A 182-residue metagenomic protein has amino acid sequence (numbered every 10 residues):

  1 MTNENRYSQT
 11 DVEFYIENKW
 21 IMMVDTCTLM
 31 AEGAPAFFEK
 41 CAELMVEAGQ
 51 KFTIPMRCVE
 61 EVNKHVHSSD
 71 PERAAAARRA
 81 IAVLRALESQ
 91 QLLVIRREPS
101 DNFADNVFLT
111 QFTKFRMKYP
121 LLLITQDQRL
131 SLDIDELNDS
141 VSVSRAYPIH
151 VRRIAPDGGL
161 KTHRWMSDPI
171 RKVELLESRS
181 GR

Functional and structural regions predicted by a protein language model:
M1-W20, D101-A104, F115, Q126 (+1 more regions): Conserved, well-structured functional cores that handle cations and Mg-NTP chemistry
T2-E88: Domain-level signal for Mg2+-assisted phosphodiester chemistry and nucleotide/NA-binding surfaces in nucleic-acid
P71-R182: Nuclease catalytic cores that cleave nucleic-acid phosphodiester bonds, predominantly acidic two-metal-ion
